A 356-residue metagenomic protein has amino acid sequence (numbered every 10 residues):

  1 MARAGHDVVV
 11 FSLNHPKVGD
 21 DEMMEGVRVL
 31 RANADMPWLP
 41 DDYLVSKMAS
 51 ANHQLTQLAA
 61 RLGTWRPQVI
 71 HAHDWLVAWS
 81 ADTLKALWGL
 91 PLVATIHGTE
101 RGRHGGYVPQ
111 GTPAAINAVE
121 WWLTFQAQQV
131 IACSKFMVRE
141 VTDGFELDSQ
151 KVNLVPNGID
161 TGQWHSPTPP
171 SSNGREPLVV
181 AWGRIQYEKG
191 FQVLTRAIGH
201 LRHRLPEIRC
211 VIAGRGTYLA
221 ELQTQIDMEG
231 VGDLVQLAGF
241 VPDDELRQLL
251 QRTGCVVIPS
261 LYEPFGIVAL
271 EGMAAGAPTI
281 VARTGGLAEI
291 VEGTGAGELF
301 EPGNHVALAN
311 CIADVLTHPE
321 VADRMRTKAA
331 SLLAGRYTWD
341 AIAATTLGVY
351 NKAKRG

Functional and structural regions predicted by a protein language model:
N14, F136, G158: Carbohydrate-associated surface elements
S171-I198: Conserved donor-binding/catalytic core segment of Leloir-type glycosyltransferases
Q223-V241: Nucleotide-activated donor-binding/catalytic signature segment of Leloir-type glycosyltransferases, i.e., the conserved
F240-V241, Q248-T253: Short alpha-helical donor nucleotide-sugar binding micro-motif in glycosyltransferases
L261: Aromatic "clamp/platform" in nucleotide-sugar-dependent glycosyltransferases that forms part of the donor/acceptor
P278-A282: Short hydrophobic beta-strand element within catalytic cores of glycosyltransferases and related nucleotide-activated
G293, E298-H305, D314-E320: Conserved acidic donor-binding segment of nucleotide-sugar-dependent glycosyltransferases
D314, V321-G335, T345: A short, well-ordered alpha-helix in the C-terminal region of glycosyltransferases
